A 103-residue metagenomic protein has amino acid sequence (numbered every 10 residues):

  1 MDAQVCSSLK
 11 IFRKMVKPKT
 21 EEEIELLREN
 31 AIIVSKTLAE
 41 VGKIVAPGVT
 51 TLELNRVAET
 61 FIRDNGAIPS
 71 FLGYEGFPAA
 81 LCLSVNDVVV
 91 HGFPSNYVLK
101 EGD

Functional and structural regions predicted by a protein language model:
Q4, S8-D103: Active-site neighborhoods and metal-handling regions in enzymes and metal-associated proteins
